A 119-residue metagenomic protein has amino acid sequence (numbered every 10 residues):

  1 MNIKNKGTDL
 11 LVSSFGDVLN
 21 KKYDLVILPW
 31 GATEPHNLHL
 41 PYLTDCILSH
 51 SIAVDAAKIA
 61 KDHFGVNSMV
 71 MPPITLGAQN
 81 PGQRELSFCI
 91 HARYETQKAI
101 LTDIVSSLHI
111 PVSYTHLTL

Functional and structural regions predicted by a protein language model:
N2-P111: N-terminal catalytic or cofactor-binding beta/alpha core of small enzyme domains
T115-L119: Conserved small/polar residues in nucleotide/adenosyl-binding loops
